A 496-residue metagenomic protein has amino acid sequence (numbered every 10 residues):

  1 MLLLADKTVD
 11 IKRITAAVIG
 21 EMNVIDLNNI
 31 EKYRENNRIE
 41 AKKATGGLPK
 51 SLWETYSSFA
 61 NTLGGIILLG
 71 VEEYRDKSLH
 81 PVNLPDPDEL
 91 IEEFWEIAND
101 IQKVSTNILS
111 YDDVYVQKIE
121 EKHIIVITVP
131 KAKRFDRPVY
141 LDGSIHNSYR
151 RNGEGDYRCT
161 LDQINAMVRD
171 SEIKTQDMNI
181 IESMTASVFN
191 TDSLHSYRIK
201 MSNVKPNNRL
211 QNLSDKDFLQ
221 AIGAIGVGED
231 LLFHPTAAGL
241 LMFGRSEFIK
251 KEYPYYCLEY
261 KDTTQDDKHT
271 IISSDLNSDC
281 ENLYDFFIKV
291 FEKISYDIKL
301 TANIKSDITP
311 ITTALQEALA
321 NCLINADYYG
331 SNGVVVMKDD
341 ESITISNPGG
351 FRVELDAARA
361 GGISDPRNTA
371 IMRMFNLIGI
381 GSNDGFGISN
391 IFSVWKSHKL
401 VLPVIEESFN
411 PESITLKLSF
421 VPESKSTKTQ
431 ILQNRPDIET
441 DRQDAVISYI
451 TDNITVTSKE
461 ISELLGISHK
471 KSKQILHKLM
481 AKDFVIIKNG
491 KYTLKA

Functional and structural regions predicted by a protein language model:
M1-T312, E317-S424, K428-Q430, V456-S458 (+3 more regions): Conserved N-terminal catalytic/coupling substructures associated with nucleotide/phosphate chemistry
D307, R435-P436: Short basic coil micro-motifs at the edges of alpha-helical modules that engage polyanionic partners
T415, G490-A496: Minor-groove-contacting beta-hairpin "wing" of winged helix-turn-helix DNA-binding domains
Q430-Q433, A496: Long, low-complexity, charge-rich intrinsically disordered regions
P436-V456, E463: Short amphipathic alpha-helical interface segments
S462, K471: Acidic, carboxylate-rich catalytic segments that either coordinate divalent cations
M480-G490: A short, conserved structural fragment
